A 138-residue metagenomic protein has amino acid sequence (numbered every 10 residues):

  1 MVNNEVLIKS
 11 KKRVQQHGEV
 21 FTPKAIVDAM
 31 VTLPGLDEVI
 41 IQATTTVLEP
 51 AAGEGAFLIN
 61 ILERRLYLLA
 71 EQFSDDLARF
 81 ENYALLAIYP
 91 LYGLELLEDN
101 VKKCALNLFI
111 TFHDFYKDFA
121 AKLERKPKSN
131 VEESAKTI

Functional and structural regions predicted by a protein language model:
V2-I138: SAM-dependent methyltransferase catalytic region
